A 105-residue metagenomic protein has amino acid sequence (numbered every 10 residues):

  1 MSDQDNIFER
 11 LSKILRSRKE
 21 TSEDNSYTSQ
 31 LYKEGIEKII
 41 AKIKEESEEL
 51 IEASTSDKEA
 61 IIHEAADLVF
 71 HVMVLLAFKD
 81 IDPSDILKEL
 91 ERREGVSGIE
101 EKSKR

Functional and structural regions predicted by a protein language model:
M1-A65, V69-R105: Flexible "arm" and connector segments at domain edges
